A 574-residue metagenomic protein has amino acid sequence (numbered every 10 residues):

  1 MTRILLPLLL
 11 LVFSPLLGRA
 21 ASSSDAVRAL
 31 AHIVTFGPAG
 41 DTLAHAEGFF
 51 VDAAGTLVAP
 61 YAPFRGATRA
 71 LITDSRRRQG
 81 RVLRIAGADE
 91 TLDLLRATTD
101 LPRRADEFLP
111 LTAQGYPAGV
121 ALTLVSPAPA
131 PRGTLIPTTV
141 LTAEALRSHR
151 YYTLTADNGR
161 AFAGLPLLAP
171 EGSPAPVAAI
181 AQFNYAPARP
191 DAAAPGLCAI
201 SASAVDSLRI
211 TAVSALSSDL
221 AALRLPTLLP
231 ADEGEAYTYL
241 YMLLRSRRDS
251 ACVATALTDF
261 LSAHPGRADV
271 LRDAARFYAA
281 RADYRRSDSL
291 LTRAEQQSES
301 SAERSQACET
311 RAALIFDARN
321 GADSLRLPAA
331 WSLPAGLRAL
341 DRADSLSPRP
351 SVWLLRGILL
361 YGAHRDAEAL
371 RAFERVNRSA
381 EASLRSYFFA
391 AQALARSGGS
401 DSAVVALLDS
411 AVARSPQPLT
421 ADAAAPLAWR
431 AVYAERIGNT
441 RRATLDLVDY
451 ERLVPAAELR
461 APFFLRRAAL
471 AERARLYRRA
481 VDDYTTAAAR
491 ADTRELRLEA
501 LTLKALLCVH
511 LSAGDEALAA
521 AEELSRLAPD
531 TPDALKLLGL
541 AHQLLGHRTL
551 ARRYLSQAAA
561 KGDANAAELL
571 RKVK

Functional and structural regions predicted by a protein language model:
S22, R104-A163, F183-P195, V205-L208: Flexible, gly/ser-rich surface segments that form the specificity/activation loops bordering the active-site cleft
S23, A179-S246: C-terminal cap/linker of serine protease catalytic domains
T35-A54, A59-P60, R78-V82, G164-P166: A conserved glycine-rich beta-strand in the N-terminal activation segment of trypsin-fold
D52-T134, R147-Y151: Conserved active-site neighborhood of the chymotrypsin/trypsin-like protease fold
D269, E303-Q306, R349-S351, R385 (+6 more regions): Start-of-helix register in tetratricopeptide repeats
A280, D317-A318, G362, R396-S397 (+5 more regions): Register position in tetratricopeptide repeats
